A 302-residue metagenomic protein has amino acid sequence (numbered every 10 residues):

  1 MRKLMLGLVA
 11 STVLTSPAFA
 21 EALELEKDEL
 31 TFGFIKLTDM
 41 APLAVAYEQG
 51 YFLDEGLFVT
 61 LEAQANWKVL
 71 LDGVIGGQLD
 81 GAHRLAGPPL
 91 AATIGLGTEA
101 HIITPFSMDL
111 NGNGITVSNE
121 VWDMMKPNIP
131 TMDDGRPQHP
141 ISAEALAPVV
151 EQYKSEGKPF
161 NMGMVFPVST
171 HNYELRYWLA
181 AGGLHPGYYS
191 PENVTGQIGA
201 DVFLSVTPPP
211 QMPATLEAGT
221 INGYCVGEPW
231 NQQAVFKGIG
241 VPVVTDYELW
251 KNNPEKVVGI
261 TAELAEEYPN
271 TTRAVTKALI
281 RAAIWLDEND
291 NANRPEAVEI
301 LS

Functional and structural regions predicted by a protein language model:
M1-A20: Gram-negative bacterial Sec-dependent N-terminal signal peptides
A22-S205, E217-A218, N222-N252: Short, glycine-/small- and polar/acidic-enriched structural segments that line small-molecule recognition paths
L30-T31, P159-V165, E263-A265, A283-D290: Second-shell loop/turn segments in exported
I115-T116, V257-I260, L264-A265: Short glycine- and hydrophobic/aromatic-rich loop-to-beta-strand nucleating segment in the catalytic cores
S155-N161, V257, A278-I284: Flexible glycine/proline-enriched surface loops and loop-helix/loop-strand junctions
T207, G223, G259-I260, K277: C-terminal or late-domain output modules
V243, T261, P269: Contiguous mid-protein beta-loop-alpha structural module that forms a pocket-lining wall or clamp of enzyme active
E266-S302: Secondary-structure end/capping motifs
